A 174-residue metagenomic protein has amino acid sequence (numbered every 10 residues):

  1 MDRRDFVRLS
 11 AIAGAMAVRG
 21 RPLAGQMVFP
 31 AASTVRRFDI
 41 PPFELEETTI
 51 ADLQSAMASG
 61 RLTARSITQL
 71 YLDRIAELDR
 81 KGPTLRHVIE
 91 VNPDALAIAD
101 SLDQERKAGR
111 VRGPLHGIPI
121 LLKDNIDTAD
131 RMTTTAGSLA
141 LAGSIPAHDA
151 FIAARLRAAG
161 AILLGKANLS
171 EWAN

Functional and structural regions predicted by a protein language model:
M1-G14: N-terminal secretory signal peptides and thylakoid transit peptides that target proteins across membranes
M16, M27-N174: Gly/Ser-rich catalytic/binding loops embedded in alpha/beta enzyme cores
R19-P22: C-terminal segment of classical bacterial N-terminal signal peptides
